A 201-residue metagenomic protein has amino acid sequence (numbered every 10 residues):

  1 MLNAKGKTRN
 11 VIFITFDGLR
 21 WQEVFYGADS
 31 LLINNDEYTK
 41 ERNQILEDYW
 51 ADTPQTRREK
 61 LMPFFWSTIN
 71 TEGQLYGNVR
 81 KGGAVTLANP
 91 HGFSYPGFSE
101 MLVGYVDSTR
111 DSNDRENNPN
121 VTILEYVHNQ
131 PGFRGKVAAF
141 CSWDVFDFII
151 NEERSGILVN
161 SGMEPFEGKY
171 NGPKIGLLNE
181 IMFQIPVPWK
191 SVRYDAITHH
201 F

Functional and structural regions predicted by a protein language model:
M1-K7: Bacterial Sec-dependent N-terminal signal peptides
K7-I12, T71-N78, P131-V137: Loop/turn elements at helix/coil->beta-strand transitions in domains of secreted/extracellular proteins
R9-E23, V127: Beta-strand elements within well-structured catalytic alpha/beta cores of enzymes that handle phosphate/sulfate esters
N10, L61, G97: Residues that flank catalytic or metal-binding motifs in active/ligand-binding sites
I14, Q55, N113: Short, charged/polar micro-motifs that form catalytic or ligand-binding hotspots
G18-R20, A28, Y105, W143: A mature extracytoplasmic/lumenal domain signature
Q22, Y26-H91: Short, structured active-site-proximal loop/turn typified by the sulfatase FGly-forming signature C/S-X-P-X-R
A88-F201: His/Asp/Glu-rich, glycine-adjacent segments that coordinate divalent cations and/or stabilize oxyanion chemistry on
